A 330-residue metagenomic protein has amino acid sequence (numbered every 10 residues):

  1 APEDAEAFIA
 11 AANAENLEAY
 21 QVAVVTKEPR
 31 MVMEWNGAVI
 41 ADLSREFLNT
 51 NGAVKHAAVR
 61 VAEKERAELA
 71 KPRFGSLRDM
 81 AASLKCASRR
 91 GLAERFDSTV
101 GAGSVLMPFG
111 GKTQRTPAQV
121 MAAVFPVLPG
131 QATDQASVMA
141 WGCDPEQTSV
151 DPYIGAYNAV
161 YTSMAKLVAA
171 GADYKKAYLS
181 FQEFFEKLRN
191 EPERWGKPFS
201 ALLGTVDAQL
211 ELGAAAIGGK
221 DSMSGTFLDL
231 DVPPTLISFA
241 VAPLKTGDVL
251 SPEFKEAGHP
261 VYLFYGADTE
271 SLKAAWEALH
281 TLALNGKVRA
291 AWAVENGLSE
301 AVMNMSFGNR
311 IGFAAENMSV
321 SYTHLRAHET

Functional and structural regions predicted by a protein language model:
A1-H328: Glycine/proline-enriched, intrinsically flexible loops and inter-domain linkers
